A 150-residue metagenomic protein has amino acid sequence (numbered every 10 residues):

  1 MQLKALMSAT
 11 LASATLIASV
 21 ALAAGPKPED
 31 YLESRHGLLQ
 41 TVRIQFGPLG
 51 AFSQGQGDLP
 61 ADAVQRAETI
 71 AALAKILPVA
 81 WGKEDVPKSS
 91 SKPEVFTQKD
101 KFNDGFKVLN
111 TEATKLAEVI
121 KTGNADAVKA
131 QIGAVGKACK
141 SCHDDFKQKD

Functional and structural regions predicted by a protein language model:
M1-T10: Bacterial N-terminal signal peptides that target proteins for export
I17-A23: Sec/Tat signal peptide C-region and signal peptidase I cleavage site
A24-P28: Extreme N-terminal tail/first-helix region
E29-D150: Sequence context surrounding c-type heme c attachment/ligation sites in exported
